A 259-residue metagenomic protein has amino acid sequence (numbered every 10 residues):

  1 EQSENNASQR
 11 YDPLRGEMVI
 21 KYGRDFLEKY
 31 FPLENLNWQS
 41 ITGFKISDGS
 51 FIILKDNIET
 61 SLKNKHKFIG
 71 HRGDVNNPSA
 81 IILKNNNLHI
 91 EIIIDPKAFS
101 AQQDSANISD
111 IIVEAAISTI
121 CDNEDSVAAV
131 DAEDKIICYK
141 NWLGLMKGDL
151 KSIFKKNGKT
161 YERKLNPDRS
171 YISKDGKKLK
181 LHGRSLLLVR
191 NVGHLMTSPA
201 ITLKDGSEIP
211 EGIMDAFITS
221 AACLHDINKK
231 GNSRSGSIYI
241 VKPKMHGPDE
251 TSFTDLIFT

Functional and structural regions predicted by a protein language model:
E1-F253: Catalytic alpha/beta active-site cores
I257-F258: Subunit-assembly interface segments of extracellular/virion macromolecular structures
